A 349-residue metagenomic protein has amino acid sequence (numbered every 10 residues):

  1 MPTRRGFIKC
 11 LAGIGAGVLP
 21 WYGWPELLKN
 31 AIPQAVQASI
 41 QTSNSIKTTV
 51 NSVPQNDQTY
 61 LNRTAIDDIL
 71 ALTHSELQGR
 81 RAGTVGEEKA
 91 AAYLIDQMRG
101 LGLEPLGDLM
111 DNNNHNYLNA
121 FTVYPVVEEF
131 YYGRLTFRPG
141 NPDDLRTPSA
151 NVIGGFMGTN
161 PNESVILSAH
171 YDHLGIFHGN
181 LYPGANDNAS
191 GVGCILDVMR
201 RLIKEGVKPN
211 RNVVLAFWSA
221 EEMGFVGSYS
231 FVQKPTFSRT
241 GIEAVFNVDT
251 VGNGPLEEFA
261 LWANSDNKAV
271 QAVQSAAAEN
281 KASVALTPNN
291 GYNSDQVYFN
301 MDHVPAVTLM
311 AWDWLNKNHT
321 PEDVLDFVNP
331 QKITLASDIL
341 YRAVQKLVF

Functional and structural regions predicted by a protein language model:
M1-G15: N-terminal secretory signal peptides and thylakoid transit peptides that target proteins across membranes
A31-L109, F156-M157: N-terminal hydrophobic or amphipathic helices/low-complexity stretches enriched in small/hydrophobic/Pro/Gly
V53-Q58, E76-V85, G140-P142, G179-N188 (+3 more regions): Second-shell loop/turn segments in exported
T64-D67, A71, V85-Q97, N116 (+12 more regions): Extracytoplasmic/secreted proteins, especially bacterial periplasmic and envelope-associated proteins
R80-G155: A non-catalytic alpha/beta surface segment that caps or lines the substrate-entry region of metallo-dependent hydrolase
L167-H173, F177-M223, L340: Alpha-helical metal-binding/catalytic segments enriched in His/Glu/Asp
W218-K317: Metal-dependent peptidase/peptidase-like ectodomains
N316-F349: His/Asp/Glu-rich mid-to-C-terminal helical/loop segments that flank catalytic regions of hydrolases
